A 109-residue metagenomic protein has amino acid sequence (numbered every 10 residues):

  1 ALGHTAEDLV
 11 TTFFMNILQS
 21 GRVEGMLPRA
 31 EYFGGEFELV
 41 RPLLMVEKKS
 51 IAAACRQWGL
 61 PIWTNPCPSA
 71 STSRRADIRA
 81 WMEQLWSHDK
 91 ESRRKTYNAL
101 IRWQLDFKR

Functional and structural regions predicted by a protein language model:
A1-S50: Active-site adenylate/phosphate-handling loop in enzymes that bind or generate adenylated species
G3-E7, E47-R93, Y97-N98: Mid-to-C-terminal catalytic subdomains of enzymes that bind/position adenosyl phosphate moieties or nucleic-acid
R22-V23, L60, K90, L105: Generic structural signal for secondary-structure transition and capping sites
L100-Q104: C-terminal-of-GTPase-core extension/linker across diverse P-loop GTPases
R109: Cys/His-rich short segments
